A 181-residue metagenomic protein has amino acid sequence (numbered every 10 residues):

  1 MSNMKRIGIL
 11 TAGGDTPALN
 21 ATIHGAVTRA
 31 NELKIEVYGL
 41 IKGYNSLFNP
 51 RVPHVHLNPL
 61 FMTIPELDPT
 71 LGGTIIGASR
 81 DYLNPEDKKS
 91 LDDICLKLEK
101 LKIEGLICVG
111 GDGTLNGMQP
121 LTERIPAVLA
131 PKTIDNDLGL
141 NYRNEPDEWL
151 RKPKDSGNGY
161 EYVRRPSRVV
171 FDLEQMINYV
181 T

Functional and structural regions predicted by a protein language model:
S2-V52: N-terminal phosphate-binding or glycine-rich loops at protein starts, especially the Walker A/P-loop of NTPases
A12-D15, L40-S46, R80-D81, G111-T114 (+2 more regions): Short, ordered loop/turn segments at secondary-structure junctions
A18, G105-C108: Short catalytic-loop micro-motif centered on adjacent basic/acidic residues
L19, N49, G117-Q119, G139: Short glycine-/acidic-enriched loop or helix-start segments at secondary-structure transitions that form or flank
A21-A26, G111-A127: Short Gly/Thr/Asp-enriched flexible loops that form oxyanion-binding sites at enzyme active sites
I35, I103, I125: Short glycine/serine/threonine/alanine-rich loop segments
V37-G39, G73-I76, A127-L129: Conserved beta-strand scaffold positions in the cores of enzyme catalytic domains, especially in NTP/NDP-utilizing
L47-L106, I134, P146-T181: Glycine-rich oxoanion-binding loops at beta->alpha junctions
